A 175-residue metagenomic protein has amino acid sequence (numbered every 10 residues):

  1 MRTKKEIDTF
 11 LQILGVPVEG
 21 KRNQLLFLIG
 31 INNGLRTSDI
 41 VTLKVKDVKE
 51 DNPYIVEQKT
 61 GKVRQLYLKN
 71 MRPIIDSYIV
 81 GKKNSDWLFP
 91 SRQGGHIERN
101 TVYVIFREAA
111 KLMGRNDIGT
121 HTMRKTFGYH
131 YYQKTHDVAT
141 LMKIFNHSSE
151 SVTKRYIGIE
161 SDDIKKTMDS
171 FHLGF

Functional and structural regions predicted by a protein language model:
R2-N33: Basic, Lys/Arg- and aromatic-enriched nucleic-acid-binding interface segment
E6, N33, T42-M71: Conserved tyrosine-mediated DNA breakage-rejoining catalytic core shared by Y-recombinases
T9-F10, Y67-P73, I159-F175: DNA/chromatin major-groove-contacting recognition/catalytic segments
Q12-E19, V104-T140: Short, basic (Lys/Arg/His-rich) helix/loop patches that form interaction surfaces in the mid-to-C-terminal regions
L26, G34, S38-L43, L141: Alpha-helix N-cap/helix-start motif at helix boundaries, enriched for small hydrophobics
I29-G30, H130-Y131, I144: Short alpha-helical segment immediately N-terminal to, or the first helix within, an HTH/HTH-like DNA-binding domain
D47-E50, D137-I157, D162: Short, polar N-cap/turn motifs at the start of nucleic acid-interacting alpha helices
Q58-S77, W87-R107: C-terminal catalytic core of Y-nucleophile DNA break-rejoin enzymes
